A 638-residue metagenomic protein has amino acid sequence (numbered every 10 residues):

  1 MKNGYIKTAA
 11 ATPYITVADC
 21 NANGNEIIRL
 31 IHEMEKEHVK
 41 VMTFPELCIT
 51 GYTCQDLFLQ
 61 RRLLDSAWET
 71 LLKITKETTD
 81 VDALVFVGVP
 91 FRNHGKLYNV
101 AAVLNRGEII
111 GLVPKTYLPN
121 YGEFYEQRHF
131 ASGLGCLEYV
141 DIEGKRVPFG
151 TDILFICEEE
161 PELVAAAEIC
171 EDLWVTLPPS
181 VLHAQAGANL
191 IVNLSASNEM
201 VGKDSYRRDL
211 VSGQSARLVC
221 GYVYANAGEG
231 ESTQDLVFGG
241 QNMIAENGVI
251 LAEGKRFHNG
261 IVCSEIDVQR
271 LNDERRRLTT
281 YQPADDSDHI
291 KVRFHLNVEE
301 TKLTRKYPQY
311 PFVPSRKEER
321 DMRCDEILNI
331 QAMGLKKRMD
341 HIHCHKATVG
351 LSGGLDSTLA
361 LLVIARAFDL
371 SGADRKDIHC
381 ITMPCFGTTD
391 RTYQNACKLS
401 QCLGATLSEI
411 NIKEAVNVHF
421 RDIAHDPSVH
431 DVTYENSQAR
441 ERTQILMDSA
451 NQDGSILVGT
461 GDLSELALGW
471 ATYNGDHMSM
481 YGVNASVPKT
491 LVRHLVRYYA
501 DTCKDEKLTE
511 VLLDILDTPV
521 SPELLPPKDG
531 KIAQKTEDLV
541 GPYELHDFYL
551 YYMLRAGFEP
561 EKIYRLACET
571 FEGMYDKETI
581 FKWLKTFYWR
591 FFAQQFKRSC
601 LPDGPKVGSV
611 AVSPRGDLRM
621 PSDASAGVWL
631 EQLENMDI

Functional and structural regions predicted by a protein language model:
M1-G350, R366-R375, L407: Enzyme catalytic cores with a strong preference for nitrogen-chemistry domains
I6-K7, N23, P161-L163, V219-C220 (+5 more regions): ATP/NTP-dependent adenylation/nucleotidyl-transfer catalytic domains that generate, transfer, or process NMP-activated
